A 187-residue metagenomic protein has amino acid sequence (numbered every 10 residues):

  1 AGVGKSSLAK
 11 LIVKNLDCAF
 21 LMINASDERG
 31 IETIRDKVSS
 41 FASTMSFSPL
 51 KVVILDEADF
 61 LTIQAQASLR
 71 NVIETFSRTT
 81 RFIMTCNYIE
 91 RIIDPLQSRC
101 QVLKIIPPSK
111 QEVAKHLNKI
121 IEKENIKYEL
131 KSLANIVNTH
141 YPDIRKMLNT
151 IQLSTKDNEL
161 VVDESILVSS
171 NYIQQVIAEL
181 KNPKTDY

Functional and structural regions predicted by a protein language model:
A1-V102, Q111-E112, N135, Q152: P-loop/Walker A NTP-binding region and its immediately flanking N-terminal helices in P-loop NTPase folds
Q111, K119-Y187: AAA+ P-loop NTPase domains with strong preference for DNA replication initiators and clamp-loader complexes
